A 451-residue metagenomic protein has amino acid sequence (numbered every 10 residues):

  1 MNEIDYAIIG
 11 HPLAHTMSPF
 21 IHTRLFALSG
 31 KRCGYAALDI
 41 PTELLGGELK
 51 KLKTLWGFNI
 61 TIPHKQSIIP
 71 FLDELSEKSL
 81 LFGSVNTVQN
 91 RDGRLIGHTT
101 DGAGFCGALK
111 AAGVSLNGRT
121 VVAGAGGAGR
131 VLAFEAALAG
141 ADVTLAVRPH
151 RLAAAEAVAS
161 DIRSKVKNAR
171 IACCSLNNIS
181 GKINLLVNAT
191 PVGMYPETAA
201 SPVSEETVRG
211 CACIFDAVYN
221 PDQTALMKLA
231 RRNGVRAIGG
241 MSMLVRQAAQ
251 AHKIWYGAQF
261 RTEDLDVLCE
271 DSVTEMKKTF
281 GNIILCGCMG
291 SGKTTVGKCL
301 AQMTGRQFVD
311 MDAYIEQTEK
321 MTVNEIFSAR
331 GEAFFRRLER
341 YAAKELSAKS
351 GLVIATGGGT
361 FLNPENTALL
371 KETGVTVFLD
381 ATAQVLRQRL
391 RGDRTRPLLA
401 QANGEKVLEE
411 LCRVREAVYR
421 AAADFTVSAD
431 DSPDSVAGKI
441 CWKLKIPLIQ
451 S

Functional and structural regions predicted by a protein language model:
N2-G113, P221-Q223, M227, N233 (+1 more regions): Phosphate/diphosphate ligand-binding glycine-rich loop within oxidoreductases
G10, T99, L109, G118-A137 (+2 more regions): Glycine-rich adenosine-cofactor-binding loop
A141-R163, Y314, T318-E319: NAD(P)-binding Rossmann-fold cofactor-contacting core
V166-A237, T360-T367: Rossmann-like adenosine-cofactor binding region
A217-T279, A429: Adenosine-phosphate binding glycine-rich loop
D266-T279, C299, M303, R413-S451: NTP-dependent small-molecule kinase module
M311-K371, T395-R396, V418: ATP-dependent small-molecule kinase phosphotransfer cores that center on conserved nucleotide phosphate-binding segments
E372-A417: A glycine- and Lys/Arg-enriched "phosphate-lid" helix/loop adjacent to the NTP-binding pocket of small-molecule kinases
